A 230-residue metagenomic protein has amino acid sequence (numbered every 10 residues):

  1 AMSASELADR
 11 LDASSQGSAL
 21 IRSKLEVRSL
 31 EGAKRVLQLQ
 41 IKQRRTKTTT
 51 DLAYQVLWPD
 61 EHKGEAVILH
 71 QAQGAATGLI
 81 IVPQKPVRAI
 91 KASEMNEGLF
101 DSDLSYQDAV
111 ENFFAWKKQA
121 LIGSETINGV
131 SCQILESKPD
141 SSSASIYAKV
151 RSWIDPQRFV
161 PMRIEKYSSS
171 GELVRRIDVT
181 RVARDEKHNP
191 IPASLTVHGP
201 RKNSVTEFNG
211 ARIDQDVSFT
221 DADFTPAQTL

Functional and structural regions predicted by a protein language model:
A1-K34, Q40-T49: N-terminal leader/targeting segments and the immediate start of mature chains
M2-D9, L37, H62-A66, Q133 (+3 more regions): Charged, amphipathic alpha-helical segments
D9-L11, L37-R44, A66-H70, G123 (+4 more regions): Hydrophobic/aromatic beta-strand elements that line small-molecule binding cavities or substrate pockets in beta-rich
Q16-L20, V36, T49-D51, A75 (+3 more regions): Extracytoplasmic
R22-R28, L57, E136-D140: Generic short beta-strand segments
R44-L104: An acidic-aromatic
R44-T50, G123-S131, D185-K187: Short, ordered beta-strand-loop transition motifs
L79, R88-A89, L99, L104-D108 (+2 more regions): Gly/Pro-enriched, hydrophobic low-complexity segments that function as extracytoplasmic propeptides/linkers
